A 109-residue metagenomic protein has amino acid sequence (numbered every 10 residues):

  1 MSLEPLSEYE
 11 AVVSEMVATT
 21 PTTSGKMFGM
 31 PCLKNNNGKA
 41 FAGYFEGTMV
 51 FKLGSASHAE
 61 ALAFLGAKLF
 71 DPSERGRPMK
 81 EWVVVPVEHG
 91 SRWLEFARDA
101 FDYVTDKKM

Functional and structural regions predicted by a protein language model:
M1-M109: Charge-dense, helix-prone N-terminal extensions
